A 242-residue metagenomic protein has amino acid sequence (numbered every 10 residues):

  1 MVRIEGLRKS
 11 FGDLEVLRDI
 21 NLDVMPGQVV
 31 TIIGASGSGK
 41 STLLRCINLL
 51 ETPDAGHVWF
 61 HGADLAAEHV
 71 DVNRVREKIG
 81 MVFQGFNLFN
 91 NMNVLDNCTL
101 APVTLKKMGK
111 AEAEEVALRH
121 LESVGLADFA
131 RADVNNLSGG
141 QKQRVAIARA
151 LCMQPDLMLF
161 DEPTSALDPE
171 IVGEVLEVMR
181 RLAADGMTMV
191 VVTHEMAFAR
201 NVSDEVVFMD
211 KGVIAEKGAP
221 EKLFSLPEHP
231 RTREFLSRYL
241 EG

Functional and structural regions predicted by a protein language model:
N48: Helix-to-loop junction immediately C-terminal to a conserved catalytic motif
G56-A67: Conserved ABC transporter NBD signature motif
A63-D64, T99, K110-F129, E177: Conserved ABC ATPase "signature" region
L65-G80, K110-A111, A184, L223-P227: ABC ATPase NBD coupling module
D133-L137, Q141: Conserved ABC ATPase signature
Q154: Conserved catalytic motifs of ABC-family nucleotide-binding domains
